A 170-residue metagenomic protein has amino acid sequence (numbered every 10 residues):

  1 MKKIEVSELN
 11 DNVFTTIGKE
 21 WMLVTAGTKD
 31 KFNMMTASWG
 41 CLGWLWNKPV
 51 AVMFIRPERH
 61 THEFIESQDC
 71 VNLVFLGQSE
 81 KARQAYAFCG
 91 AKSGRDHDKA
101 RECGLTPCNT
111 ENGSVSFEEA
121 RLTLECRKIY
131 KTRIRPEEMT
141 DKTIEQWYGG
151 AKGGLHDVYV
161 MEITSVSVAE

Functional and structural regions predicted by a protein language model:
M1-A37, C41-E170: Active-site-proximal mixed secondary-structure blocks
